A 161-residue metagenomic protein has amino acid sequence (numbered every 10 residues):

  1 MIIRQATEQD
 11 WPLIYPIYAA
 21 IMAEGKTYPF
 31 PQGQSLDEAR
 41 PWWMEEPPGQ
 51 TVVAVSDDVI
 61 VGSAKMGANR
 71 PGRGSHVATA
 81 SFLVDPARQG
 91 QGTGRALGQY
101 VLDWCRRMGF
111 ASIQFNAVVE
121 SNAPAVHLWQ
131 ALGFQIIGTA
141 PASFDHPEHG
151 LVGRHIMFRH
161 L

Functional and structural regions predicted by a protein language model:
I2-I14: A short beta-loop-alpha structural element at the N-terminal edge of CoA-dependent acyl/N-acetyltransferase catalytic
E8, P31-A87, G98-Y100, W104 (+1 more regions): Acetyl-CoA-dependent GNAT
Y15-P41: Conserved GNAT-fold acetyl-CoA-binding loop/helix
F82-L83, A117, A140, H146-L161: Terminal substrate-recognition subdomain of acyl/acetyltransferases
Q89, F115-A125, F144-D145: Conserved beta-strand-loop-alpha-helix junction that forms the acyl-donor binding cleft
G90-C105, H127-A131: Conserved acetyl-CoA-binding loop-helix of GNAT-fold acetyltransferases
C105-V118: Conserved GNAT acetyl-CoA-binding A-motif
Q130-A140: Conserved acetyl-CoA-binding loop of GNAT-fold acetyltransferases
